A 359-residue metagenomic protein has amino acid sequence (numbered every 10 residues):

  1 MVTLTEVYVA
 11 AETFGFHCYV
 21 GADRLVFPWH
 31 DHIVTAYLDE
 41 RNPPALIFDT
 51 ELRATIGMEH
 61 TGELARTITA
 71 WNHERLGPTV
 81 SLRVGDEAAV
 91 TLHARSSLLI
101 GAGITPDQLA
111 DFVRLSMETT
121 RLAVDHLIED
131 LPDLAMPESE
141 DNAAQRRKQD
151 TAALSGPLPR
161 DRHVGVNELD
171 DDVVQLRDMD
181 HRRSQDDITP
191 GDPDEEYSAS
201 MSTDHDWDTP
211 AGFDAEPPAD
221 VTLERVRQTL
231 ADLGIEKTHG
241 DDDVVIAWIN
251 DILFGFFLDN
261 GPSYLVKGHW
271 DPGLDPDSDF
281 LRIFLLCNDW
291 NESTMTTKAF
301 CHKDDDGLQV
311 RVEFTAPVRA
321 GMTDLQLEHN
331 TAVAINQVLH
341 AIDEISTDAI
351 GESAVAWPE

Functional and structural regions predicted by a protein language model:
M1, M58, G62, G103-A110 (+4 more regions): Ordered, soluble secondary-structure elements with a strong preference for glycine-centered loop motifs and nearby
M1-Y37, G77-G85, A135-G255, D259 (+1 more regions): Charge-rich, low-complexity N-terminal segments
A22-R24, N42-I47, E87-T91, D242-V244 (+2 more regions): A generic structural signal for beta-strand entry/edge sites
A36-I56, F254-L274: A short acidic-to-branched-hydrophobic micro-motif
T50-T91, R95, G268-E313: Short, internal acidic amphipathic alpha-helical interface segments that mediate docking to partner proteins
E87-D111, D125-A135, F300-H302, D306-A332 (+3 more regions): Well-ordered alpha/beta subsegment
S116, L122-V124, A334-E344: Amphipathic, Lys/Arg-enriched alpha-helical patches that create a basic surface for binding polyanionic ligands
R146-D150, P159, D348-E359: Short, charged, intrinsically disordered terminal tails
